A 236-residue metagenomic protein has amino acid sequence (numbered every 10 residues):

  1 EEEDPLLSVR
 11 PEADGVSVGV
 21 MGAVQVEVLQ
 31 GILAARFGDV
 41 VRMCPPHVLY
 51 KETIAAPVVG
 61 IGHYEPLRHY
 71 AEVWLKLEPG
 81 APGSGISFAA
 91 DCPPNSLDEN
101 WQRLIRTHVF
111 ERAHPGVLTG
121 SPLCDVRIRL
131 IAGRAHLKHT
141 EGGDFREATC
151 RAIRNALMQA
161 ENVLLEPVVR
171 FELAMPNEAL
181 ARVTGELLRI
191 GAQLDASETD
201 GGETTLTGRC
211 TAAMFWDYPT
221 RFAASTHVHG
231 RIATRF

Functional and structural regions predicted by a protein language model:
E1-F236: Accessory interaction regions appended to the cores of large information-processing enzymes
